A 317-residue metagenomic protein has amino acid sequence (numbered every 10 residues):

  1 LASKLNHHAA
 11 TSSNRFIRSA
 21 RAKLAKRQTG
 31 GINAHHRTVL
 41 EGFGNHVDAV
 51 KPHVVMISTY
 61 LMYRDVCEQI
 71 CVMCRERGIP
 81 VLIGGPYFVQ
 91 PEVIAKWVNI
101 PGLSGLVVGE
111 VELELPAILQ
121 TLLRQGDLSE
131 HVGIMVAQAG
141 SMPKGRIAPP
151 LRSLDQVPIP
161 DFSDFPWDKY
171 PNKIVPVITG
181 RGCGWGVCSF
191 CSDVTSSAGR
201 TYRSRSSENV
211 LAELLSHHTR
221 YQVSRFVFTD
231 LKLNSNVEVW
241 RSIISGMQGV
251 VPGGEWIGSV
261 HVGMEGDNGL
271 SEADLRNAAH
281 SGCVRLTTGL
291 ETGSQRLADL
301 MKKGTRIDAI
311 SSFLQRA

Functional and structural regions predicted by a protein language model:
L1-R37: Conserved N-terminal ligand/cofactor-binding loop architecture of enzyme catalytic domains
A2-S13, V111-P116, L151-R152, E265-G266: A short acidic, often aromatic-flanked loop/helix-cap motif at beta-alpha or helix-coil junctions that lines enzyme
K4, H46, M73, P80 (+5 more regions): Alpha-helical scaffold elements within enzyme catalytic domains, especially in hydrolases
A22-A25, A49-K51, F190-A198: Short glycine/proline-rich turn/loop motifs
A25, T29-I147: Glycine-rich beta-alpha loop elements in corrinoid/cobalamin-binding modules across cobalamin-dependent enzymes
R152-A317: Radical SAM [4Fe-4S] cluster-binding motif and immediate context
